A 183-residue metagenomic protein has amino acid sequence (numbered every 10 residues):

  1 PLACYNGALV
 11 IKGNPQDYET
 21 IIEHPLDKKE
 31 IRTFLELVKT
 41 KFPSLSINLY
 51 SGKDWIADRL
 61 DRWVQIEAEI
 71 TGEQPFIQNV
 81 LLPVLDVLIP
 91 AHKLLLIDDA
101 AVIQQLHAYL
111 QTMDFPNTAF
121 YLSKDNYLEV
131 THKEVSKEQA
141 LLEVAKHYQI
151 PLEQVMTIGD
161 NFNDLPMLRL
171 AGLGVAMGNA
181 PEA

Functional and structural regions predicted by a protein language model:
P1-V64: Active-site phosphate-binding/coordination module
L2, G174-A176: Short, well-ordered beta-strand core segments
G7-A8, N179-E182: Short, acidic/turn-prone active-site loops that include or flank metal/cofactor- and phosphate-binding residues
L37, K41-I158, F162, N179: Conserved acidic, metal-coordinating active-site core of Asp-based, Mg2+-dependent phosphoryl-transfer enzymes
A171: C-terminal catalytic core of tyrosine-transesterase DNA break-rejoin enzymes
